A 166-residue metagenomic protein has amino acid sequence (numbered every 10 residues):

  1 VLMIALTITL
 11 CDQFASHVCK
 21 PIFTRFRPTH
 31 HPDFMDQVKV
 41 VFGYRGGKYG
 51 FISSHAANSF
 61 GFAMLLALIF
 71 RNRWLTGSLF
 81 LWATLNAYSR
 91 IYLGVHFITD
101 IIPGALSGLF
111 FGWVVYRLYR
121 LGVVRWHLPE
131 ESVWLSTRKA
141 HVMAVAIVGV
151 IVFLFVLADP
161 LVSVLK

Functional and structural regions predicted by a protein language model:
V1-F14, T76-G77: Interfacial segments of alpha-helical transmembrane regions
M3, D33-F34, L81, T99: Residue-level detector of alpha-helical recognition elements and their boundaries
T9-T29: Transmembrane alpha-helix/helix-exit interface in multi-pass inner-membrane proteins
T29-Q37: Alpha-helical transmembrane-segment detector that highlights a single hydrophobic TM helix and its immediate
K39-L165: Membrane-embedded catalytic cores of phosphoryl/pyrophosphoryl-handling enzymes
